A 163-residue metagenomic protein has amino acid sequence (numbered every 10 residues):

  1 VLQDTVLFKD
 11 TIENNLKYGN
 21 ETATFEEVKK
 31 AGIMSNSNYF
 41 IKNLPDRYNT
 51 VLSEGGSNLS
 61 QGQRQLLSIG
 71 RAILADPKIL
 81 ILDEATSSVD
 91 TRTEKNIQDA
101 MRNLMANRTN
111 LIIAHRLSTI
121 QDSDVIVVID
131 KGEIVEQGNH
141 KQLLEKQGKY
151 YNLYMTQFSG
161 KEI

Functional and structural regions predicted by a protein language model:
V1-D4, D10-N15, A31-S37, R47-Q147: ABC-family ATPase nucleotide-binding domain "signature/switch" substructure
F8-K9, F25: DNA transaction DNA-binding modules
D10, K42, Q121, Y151-N152 (+1 more regions): Alpha-helical elements of the RecA-like P-loop NTPase motor core of helicases
N20-M34: Short coil-to-helix "N-cap" segments within the ABC nucleotide-binding domain's helical subdomain
T22, N38-P45: Conserved H-loop
P45-D46, Q157: Conserved beta-strand edge residues that scaffold enzyme active sites
E145-I163: C-terminal boundary and immediately downstream tail of ABC-type ATPase nucleotide-binding domains
